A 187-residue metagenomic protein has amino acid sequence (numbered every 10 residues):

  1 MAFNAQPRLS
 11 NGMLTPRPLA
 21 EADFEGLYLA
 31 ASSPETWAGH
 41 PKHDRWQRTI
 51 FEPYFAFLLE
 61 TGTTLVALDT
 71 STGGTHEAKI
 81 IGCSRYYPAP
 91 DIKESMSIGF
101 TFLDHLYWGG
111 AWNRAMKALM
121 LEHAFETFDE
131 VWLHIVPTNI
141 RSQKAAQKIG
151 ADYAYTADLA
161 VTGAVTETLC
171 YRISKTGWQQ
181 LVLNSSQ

Functional and structural regions predicted by a protein language model:
M1-G110, H123, E130, A154 (+1 more regions): GNAT-family acyltransferases
P34, T127, A145-I149: Short alpha-helical scaffold segments that flank and stabilize functional sites
T101, V136-T138: An acidic- and aromatic-residue-enriched active-site/binding cleft used to recognize and process polar
G109-H123, K144, K148: Conserved acetyl-CoA-binding loop-helix of GNAT-fold acetyltransferases
E126-V136: Conserved GNAT acetyl-CoA-binding A-motif
N139-Y155: Conserved active-site alpha-helix within GNAT-family acetyltransferase domains
